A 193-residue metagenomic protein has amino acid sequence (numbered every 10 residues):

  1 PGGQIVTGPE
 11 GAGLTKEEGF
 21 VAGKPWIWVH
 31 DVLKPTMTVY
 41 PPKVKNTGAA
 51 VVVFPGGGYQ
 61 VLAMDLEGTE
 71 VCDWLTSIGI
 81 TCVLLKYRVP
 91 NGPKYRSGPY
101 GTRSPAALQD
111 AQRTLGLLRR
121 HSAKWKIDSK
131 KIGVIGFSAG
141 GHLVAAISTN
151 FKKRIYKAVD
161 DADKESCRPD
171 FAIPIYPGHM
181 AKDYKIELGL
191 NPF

Functional and structural regions predicted by a protein language model:
P1-G2, I27-H30, M37-T47, A123-W125: Short beta-strand-to-loop junctions in surface cap/lid or active-site-entrance loops
P1-H30: N-terminal targeting or regulatory segments adjacent to alpha/beta-hydrolase or S9 domains
T47-G56: Short beta-strand element of the alpha/beta-hydrolase
G58-V61, C82: Serine-hydrolase catalytic-loop signature spanning alpha/beta hydrolases and amidase-signature enzymes
A63-M64, E70, Y87-D128: Catalytic nucleophile-loop/oxyanion-hole region of alpha/beta-hydrolase and closely related hydrolase-like folds
D65-L84: Short amphipathic alpha-helix adjacent to the substrate-entry channel of hydrolases
I80, Y87-V89, P177: Active-site loop/turn elements of alpha/beta-hydrolase fold enzymes, especially the short glycine-/histidine-rich
A106-P192: Primarily recognizes the serine-hydrolase "nucleophile elbow" in alpha/beta-hydrolase and SGNH/GDSL folds
